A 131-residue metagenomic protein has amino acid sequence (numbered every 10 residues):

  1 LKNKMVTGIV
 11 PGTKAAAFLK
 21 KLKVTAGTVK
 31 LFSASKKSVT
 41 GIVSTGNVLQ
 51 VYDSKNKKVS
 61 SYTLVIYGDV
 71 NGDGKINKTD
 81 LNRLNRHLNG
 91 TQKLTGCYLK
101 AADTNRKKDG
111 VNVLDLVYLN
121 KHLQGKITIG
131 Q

Functional and structural regions predicted by a protein language model:
L1-Q131: Cellulosome-associated attachment modules in secreted, modular CAZymes
